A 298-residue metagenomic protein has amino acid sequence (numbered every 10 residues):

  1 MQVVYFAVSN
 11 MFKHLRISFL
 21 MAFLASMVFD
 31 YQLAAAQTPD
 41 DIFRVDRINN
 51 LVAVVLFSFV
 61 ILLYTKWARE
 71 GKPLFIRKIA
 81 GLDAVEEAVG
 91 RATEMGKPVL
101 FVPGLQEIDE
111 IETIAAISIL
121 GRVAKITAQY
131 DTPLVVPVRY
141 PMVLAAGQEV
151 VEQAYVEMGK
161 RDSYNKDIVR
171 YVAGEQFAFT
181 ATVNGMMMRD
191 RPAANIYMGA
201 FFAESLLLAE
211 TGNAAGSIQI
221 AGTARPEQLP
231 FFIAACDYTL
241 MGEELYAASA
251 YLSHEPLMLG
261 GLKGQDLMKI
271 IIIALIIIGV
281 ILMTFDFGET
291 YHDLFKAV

Functional and structural regions predicted by a protein language model:
M1-A36: N-terminal secretory/membrane targeting signals
Q37-A80, I281-F287: Hydrophobic alpha-helical transmembrane segments of small proteolipidic membrane proteins, enriched in energy-coupled
R77-E94, P98-L100: Membrane-cytosol interface motif
A88-V89, T113-D131: Histidine-anchored nucleotide/phosphate-binding helix
I126-A128, T132-T180: Long, charge-dense
R161-A215: Membrane-proximal low-complexity regions enriched in glycine and acidic/polar residues
A193-E243: Extracytoplasmic/lumenal ectodomains and periplasmic regions of secretory and membrane proteins
E227, I233-V298: C-terminal functional extensions of proteins
